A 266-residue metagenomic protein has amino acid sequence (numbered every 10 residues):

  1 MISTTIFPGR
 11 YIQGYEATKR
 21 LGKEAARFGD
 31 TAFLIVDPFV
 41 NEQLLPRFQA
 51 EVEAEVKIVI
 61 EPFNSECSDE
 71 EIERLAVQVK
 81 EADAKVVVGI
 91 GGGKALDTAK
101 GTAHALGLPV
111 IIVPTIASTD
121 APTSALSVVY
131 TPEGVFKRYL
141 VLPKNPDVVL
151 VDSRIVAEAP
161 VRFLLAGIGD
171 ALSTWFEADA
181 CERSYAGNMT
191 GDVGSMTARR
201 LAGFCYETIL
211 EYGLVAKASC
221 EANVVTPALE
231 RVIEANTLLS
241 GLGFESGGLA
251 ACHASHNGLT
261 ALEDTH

Functional and structural regions predicted by a protein language model:
M1-V86: ATP/NTP phosphate-donor binding region
G9, H104-T197: A glycine/threonine-rich phosphate-anchoring loop and its flanking beta-alpha core in nucleotide/phosphate-binding
Y11-K19, E42, P46, D69 (+6 more regions): Electropositive phosphate-/nucleotide-binding environments in soluble metabolic enzymes
T18, N41-L45, D69, K94-G101 (+2 more regions): Short glycine/serine/threonine-rich phosphate/pyrophosphate-binding segments that cradle anionic phosphate groups
R20-E24, R47, R74, G101 (+4 more regions): Alpha-helical scaffold segments in soluble metabolic enzymes
V79-T102, L106-T115: A short, small-residue-rich loop immediately preceding and capping a beta-strand
M189-H266: Active-site segments that bind and position negatively charged phosphate/pyrophosphate groups
